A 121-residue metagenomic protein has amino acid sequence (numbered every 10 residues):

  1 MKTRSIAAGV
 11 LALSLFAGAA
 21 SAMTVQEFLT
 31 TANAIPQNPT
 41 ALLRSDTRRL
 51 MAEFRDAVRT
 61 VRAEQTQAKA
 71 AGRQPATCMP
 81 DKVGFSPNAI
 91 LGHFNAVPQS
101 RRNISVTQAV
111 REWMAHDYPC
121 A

Functional and structural regions predicted by a protein language model:
M1-A8: Bacterial N-terminal signal peptides that target proteins for export
G9-A12, A32-N33, A115: Short N-terminal leader segment in a subset of presequences, especially plant chloroplast and some mitochondrial
A12-A19: N-terminal signal peptide c-region/cleavage motif recognized by signal peptidases
M23-G92, W113: Short N-proximal segments of mature Sec-exported proteins
N88-A121: Short, compact, well-ordered microdomains
